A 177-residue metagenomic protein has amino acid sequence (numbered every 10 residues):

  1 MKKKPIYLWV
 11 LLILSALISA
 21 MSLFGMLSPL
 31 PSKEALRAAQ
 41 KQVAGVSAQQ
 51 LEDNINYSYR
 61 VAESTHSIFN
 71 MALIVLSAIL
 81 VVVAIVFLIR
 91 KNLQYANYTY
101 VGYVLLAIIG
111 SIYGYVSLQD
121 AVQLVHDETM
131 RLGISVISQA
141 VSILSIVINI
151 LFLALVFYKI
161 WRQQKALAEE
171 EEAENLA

Functional and structural regions predicted by a protein language model:
M1-A38, L155-L167, N175-A177: Cytosolic juxtamembrane helix and N-cap/initiation of the first transmembrane helix
M1-L12, R60-N70, R90-N97, L132-S142: Membrane-water interface of alpha-helical transmembrane segments
K2-K4, V86-A96, L118-A121, N149-A177: Cytosolic juxtamembrane helix at the C-terminal end of the final transmembrane segment
L12-F24, L76-V81, A107-G110: Canonical alpha-helical transmembrane segments of integral membrane proteins
K33-S67, Y113-V141: Interfacial non-cytosolic loop connecting adjacent transmembrane helices
F69-L88: Hydrophobic alpha-helical transmembrane segments
R90-H126: Hydrophobic alpha-helical transmembrane segments of integral membrane proteins
D127-K165: Alpha-helical transmembrane segments and their immediate juxtamembrane flanks in integral membrane proteins
